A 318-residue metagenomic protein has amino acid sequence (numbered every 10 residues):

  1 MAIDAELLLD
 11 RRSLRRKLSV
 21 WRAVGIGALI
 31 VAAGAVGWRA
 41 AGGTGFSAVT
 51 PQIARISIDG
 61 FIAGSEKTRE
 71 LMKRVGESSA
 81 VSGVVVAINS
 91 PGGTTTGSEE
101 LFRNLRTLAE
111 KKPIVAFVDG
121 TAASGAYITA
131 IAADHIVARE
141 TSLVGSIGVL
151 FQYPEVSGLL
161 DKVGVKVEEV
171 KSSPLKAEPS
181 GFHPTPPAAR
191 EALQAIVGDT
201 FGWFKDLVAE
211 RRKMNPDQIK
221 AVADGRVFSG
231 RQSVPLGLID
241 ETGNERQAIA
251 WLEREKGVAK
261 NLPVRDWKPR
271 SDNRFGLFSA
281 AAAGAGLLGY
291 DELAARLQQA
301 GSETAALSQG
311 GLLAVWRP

Functional and structural regions predicted by a protein language model:
M1-A116, G120-S124, A133-R139, F151-P318: N-terminal organellar transit peptides
T141-V149: Active-site loop architecture of trypsin-fold serine endopeptidases
